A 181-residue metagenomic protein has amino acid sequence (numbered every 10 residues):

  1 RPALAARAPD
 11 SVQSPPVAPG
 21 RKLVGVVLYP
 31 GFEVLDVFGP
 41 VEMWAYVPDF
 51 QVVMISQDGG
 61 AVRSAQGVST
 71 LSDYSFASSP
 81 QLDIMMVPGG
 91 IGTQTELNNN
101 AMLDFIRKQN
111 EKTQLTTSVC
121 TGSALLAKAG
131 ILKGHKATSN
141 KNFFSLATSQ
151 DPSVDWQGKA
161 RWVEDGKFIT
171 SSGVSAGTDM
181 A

Functional and structural regions predicted by a protein language model:
R1-T116, S123-K128, K133-G134, F144-K159 (+1 more regions): Extended, subdomain-level signal for the structured scaffold at the beginning of enzyme domains
T93, T138, S172: A short glycine-/small-residue-rich loop at the edge of a beta-strand within enzyme catalytic domains
T116-S118, T170: Conserved SAM-binding loop
S118-V119, S139-N140: Replace "coordinates the UDP/GDP/TDP-sugar" with "coordinates nucleotide-activated sugar donors
T138, G158-E164: FMN-binding flavodoxin-like domain, especially the glycine-rich phosphate-binding loop
E164-M180: Conserved anion/nucleotide-ligand pocket segment
